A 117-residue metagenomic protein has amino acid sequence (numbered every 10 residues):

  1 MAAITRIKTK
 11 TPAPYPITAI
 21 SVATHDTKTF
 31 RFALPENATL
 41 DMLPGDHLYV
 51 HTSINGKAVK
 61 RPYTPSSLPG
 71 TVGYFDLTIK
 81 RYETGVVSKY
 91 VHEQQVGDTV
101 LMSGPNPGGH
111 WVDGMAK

Functional and structural regions predicted by a protein language model:
A3-V96: Ferredoxin-reductase
V86-K117: FNR/FR-type flavoprotein reductase catalytic core
